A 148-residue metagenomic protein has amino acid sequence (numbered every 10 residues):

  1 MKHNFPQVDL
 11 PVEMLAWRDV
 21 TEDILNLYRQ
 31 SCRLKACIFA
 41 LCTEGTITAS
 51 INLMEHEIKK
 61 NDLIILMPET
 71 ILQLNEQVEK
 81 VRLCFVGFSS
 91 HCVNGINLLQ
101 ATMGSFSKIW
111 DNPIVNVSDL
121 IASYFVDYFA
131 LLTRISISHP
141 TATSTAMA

Functional and structural regions predicted by a protein language model:
M1-K59: Generic protein-terminus/edge-of-domain signal
K2-M14, N75-H139: A hydrophobic/aromatic-rich effector-binding and dimerization subdomain of bacterial HTH-type transcriptional regulators
D23-Y28, L72, N94-I96: A short, acidic/glycine-rich surface segment
T43, P68, V78-K80: Short loop/turn positions at the edges of beta-strands in beta-sheet-rich folds
T48-S50, L66, L72-Q77: Short beta-strand His + acidic residue motifs that chelate non-heme Fe in jelly-roll/DSBH and cupin folds
I58-I71, G87: Conserved metal-binding segment of the jelly-roll/cupin
K60, D127-Y128, A146-A148: Bimodal feature
S138-A148: All-alpha amphipathic helical-bundle segments outside canonical DNA-binding/catalytic cores that form hydrophobic
